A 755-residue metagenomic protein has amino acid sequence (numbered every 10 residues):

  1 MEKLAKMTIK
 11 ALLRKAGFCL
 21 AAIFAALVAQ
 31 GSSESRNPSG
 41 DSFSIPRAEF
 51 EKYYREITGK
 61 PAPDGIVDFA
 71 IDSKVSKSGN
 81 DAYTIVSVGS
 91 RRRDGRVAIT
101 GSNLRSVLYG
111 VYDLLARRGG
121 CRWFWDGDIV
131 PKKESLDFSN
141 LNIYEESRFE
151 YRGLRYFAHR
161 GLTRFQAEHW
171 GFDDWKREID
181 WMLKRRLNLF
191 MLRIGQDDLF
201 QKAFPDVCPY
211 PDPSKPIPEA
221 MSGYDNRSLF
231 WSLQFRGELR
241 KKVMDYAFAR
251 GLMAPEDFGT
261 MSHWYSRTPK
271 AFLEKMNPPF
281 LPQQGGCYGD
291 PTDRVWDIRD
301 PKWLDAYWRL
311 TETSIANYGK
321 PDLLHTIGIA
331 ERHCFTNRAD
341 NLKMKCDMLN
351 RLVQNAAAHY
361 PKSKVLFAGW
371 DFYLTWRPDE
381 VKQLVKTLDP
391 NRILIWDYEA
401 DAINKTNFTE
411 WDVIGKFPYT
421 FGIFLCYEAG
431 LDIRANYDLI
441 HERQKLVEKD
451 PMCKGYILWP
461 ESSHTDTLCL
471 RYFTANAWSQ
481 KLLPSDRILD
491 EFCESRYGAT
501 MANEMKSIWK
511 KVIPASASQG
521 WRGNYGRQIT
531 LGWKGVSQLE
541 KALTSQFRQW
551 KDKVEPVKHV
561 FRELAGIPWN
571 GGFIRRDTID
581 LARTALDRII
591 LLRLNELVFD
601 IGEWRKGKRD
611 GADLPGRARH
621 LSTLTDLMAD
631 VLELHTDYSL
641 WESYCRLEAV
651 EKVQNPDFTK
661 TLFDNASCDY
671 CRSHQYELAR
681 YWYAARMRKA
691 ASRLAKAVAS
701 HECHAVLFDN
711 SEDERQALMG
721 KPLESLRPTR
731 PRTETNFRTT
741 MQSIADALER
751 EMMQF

Functional and structural regions predicted by a protein language model:
M1-L13: N-terminal secretory signal peptides that target proteins for export/translocation
G17-L27: Bacterial N-terminal signal peptides
G31-F149: Contiguous, structured surface segment used for ligand recognition
S39-R47, L104, E168, F172-W175 (+5 more regions): Solvent-exposed, acidic/flexible segments
R55-P63, A70-S73, C121-R122, D126 (+11 more regions): Catalytic-core regions of glycoside hydrolase
S106-G119, K184, T467-W478, R576-F599: Short, hydrophobic/amphipathic alpha-helical patches that form generic packing surfaces within helical domains
I143-Q166, G286-T292: N-terminal small/glycine-rich loop or linker at the start of catalytic domains across soluble metabolic enzymes
K445, K449-C453, W478-F755: Catalytic domains of carbohydrate-active enzymes that cleave complex glycans
